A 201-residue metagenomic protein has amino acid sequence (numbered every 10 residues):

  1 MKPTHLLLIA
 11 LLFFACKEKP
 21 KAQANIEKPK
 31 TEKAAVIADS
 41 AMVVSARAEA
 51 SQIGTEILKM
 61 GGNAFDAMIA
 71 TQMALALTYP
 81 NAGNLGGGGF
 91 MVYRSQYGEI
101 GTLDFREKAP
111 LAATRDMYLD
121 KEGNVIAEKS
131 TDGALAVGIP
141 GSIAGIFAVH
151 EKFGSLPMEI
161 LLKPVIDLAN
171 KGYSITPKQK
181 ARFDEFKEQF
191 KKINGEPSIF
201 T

Functional and structural regions predicted by a protein language model:
K2-I9: Sec-dependent signal peptide recognition, specifically the positively charged N-region followed immediately by
L12-A15: C-terminal motif of bacterial Sec signal peptides marking the signal peptidase cleavage site
K17-K19: Bacterial signal peptide processing site
Q23-Q52, A64-T201: Noncatalytic scaffold domains of N-terminal-nucleophile
T55-E56: Surface-exposed charged/polar residues within alpha-helices that form helix-capping/stabilizing sites and interaction
